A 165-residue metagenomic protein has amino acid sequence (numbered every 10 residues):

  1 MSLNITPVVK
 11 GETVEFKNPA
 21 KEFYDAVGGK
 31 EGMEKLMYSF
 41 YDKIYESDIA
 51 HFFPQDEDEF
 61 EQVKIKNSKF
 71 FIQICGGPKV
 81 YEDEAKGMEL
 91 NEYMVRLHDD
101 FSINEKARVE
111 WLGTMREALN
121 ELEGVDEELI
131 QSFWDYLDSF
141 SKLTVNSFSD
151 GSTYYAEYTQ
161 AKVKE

Functional and structural regions predicted by a protein language model:
S2-E165: Core of compact, soluble alpha-helical bundle domains
